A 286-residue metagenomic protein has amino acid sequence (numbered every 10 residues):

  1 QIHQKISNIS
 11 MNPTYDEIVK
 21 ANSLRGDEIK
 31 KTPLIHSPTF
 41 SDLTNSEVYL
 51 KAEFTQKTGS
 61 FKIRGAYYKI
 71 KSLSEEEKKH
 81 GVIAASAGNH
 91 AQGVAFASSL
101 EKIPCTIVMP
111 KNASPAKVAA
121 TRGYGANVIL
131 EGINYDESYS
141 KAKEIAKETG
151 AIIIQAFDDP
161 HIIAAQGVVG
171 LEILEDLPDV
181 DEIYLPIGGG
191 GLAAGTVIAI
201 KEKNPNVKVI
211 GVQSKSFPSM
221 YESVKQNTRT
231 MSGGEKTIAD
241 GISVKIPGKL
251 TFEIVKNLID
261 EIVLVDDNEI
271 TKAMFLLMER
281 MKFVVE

Functional and structural regions predicted by a protein language model:
Q1-Q4: Low-complexity, intrinsically disordered or signal/transmembrane-proximal segments
I6-E286: PLP-dependent amino-acid enzyme catalytic core
